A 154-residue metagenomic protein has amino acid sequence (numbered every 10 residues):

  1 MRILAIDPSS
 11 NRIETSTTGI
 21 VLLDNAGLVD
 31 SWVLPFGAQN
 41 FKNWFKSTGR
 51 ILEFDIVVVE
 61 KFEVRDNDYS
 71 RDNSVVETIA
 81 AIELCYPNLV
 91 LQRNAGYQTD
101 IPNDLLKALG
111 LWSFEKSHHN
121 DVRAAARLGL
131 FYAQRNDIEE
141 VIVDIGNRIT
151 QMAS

Functional and structural regions predicted by a protein language model:
M1-S154: Phosphate- and other anionic-substrate recognition elements at nucleic-acid/protein interfaces
